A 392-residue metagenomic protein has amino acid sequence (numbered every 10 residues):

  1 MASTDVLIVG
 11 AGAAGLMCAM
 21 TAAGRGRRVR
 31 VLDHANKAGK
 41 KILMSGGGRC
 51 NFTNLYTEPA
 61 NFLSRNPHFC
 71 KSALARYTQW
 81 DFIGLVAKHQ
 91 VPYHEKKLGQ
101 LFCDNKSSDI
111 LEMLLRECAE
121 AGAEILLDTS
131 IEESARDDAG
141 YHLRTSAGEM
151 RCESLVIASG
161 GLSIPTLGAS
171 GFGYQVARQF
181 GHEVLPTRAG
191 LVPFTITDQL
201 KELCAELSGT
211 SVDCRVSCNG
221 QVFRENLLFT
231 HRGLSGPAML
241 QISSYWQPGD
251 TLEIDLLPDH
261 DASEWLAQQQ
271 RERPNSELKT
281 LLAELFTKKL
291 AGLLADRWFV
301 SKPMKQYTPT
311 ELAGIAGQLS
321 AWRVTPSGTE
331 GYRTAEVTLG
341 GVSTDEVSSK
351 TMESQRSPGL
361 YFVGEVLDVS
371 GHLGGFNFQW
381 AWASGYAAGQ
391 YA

Functional and structural regions predicted by a protein language model:
T4-V31, A388-A392: N-terminal Rossmann-like FAD-binding beta1-loop-alpha1 element of flavoenzymes
L7-V9, I131, M150-T166, A177 (+2 more regions): Short hydrophobic core segments
A23-G47: Glycine-rich FAD pyrophosphate-binding loop
N36-A38, L43-M44, F52-P59, P92 (+2 more regions): An anion/pyrophosphate-binding glycine-rich loop and adjacent beta-alpha core in soluble alpha-beta enzymes
R49-E95: Glycine-rich active-site loop/strand segments that organize a redox cofactor
R76-S154: Feature captures the FAD/FMN-dependent oxidoreductase FAD-binding
L126-L127, G292-S370: A glycine-rich dinucleotide-binding beta-alpha-beta segment and adjacent secondary-structure elements that constitute
S154-T197: Glycine-rich loop(s) and the adjacent beta-strand/alpha-helix scaffold that form part
